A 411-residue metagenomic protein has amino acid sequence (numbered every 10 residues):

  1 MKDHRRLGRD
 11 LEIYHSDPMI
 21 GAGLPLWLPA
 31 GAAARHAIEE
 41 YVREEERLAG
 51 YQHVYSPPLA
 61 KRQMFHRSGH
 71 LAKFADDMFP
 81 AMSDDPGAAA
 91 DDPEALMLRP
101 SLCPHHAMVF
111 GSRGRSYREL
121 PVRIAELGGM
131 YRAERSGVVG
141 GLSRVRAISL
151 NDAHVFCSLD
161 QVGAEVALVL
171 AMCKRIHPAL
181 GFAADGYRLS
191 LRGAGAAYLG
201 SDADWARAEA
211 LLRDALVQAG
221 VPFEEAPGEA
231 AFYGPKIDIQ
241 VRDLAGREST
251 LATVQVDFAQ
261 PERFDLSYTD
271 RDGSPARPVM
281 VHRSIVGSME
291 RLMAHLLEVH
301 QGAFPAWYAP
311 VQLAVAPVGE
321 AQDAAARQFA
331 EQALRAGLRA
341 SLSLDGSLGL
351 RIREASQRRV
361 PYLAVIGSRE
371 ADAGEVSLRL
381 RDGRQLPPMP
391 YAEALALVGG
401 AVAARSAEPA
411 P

Functional and structural regions predicted by a protein language model:
M1-P411: NTP/phosphate- and nucleic-acid-binding module
